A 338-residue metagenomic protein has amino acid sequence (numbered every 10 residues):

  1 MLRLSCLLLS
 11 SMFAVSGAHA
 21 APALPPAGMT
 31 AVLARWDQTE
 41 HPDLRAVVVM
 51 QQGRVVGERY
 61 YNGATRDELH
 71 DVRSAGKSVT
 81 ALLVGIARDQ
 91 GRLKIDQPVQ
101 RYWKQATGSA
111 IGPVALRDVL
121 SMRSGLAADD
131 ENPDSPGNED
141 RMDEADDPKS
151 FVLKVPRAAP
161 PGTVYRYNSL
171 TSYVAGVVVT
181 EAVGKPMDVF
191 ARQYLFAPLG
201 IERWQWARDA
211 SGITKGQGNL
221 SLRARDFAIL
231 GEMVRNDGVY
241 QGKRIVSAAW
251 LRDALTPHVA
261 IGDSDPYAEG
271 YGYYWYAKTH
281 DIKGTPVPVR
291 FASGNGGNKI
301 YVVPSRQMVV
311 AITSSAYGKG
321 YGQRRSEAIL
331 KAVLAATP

Functional and structural regions predicted by a protein language model:
S5-S16: Bacterial N-terminal signal peptides
R35-A64, Y301-V303, Q307-A311: A short, well-structured edge-of-sheet supersecondary motif
G53, H70-D96, V119, A175-V179 (+1 more regions): Active-site SXXK
R66-D67, P133-G218: Catalytic-site signature segments of enzymes, centered on catalytic residues
D71, Q90-A127, K154, V183-G218 (+1 more regions): Active-site helix/loop module of the DD-peptidase/beta-lactamase fold, centered on the serine-lysine SxxK catalytic
T171-V178, G218-V239, N298-S314: Active-site-proximal alpha-helical segments within enzyme catalytic domains
E202-W204, T256-V309: Active-site Gly/Thr loop motif
A292-P338: Structured C-terminal helix/loop/strand segments within mature extracytoplasmic catalytic/sensor domains
